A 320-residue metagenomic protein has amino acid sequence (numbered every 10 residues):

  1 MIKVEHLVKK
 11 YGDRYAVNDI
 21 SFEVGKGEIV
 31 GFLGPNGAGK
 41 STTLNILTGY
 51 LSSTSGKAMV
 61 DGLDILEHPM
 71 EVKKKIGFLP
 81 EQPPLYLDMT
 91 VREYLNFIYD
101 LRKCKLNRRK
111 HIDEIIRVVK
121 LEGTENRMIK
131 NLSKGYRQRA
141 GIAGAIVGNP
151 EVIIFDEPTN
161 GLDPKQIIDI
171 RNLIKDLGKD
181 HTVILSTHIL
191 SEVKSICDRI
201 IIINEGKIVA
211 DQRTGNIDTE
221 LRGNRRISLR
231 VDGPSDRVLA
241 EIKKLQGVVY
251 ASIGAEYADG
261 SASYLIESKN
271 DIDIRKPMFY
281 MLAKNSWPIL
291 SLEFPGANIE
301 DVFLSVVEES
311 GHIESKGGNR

Functional and structural regions predicted by a protein language model:
I2-V4, K9-N204, I208-A210: ABC transporter nucleotide-binding domains
F97, E114, A240, Y280 (+1 more regions): Surface-exposed charge patches
K130, E256, G296-A297: Conserved beta-strand edge residues that scaffold enzyme active sites
N172-L185, I189-L265: ABC transporter nucleotide-binding domain
E267-R320: C-terminal coupling/interaction segments
